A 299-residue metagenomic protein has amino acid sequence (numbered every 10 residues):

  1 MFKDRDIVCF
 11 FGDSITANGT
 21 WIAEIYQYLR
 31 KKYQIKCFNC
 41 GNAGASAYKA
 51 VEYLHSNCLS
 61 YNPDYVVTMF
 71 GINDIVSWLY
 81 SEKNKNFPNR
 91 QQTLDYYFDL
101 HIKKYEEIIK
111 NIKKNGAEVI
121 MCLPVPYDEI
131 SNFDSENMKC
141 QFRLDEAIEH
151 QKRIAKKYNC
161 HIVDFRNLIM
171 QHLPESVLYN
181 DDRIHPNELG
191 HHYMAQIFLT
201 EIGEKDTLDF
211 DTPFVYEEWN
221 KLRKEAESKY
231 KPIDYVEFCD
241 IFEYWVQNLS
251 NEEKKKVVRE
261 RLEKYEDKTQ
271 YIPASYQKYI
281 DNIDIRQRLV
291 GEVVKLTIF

Functional and structural regions predicted by a protein language model:
M1-V66, M194, R288: Serine-esterase "nucleophile elbow" of acetyl-processing enzymes
F2, W21-A23, K49-D99, F238-N248 (+1 more regions): Oxyanion-hole/transition-state-stabilizing segment in secreted/luminal serine hydrolases and related acyltransferases
D4, K157, D181-F299: Conserved catalytic region of serine esterases and O-acyltransferases that act on ester linkages in lipids
F11-G12, N115, C122, E217 (+1 more regions): Short hydrophobic segments within beta-strands
Y33, N115, K157-Y158: Helix C-cap/helix->beta junction micro-motif
A43, N89-L100, S135-F142: The substrate-binding groove and active-site-proximal loops of carbohydrate-active enzymes, especially glycoside
M69, I108-L144: Active-site segments of SGNH/GDSL-like serine hydrolases that catalyze O-acetyl group transfer/hydrolysis on lipids
E129-F165, E188: Substrate-gating cap/lid alpha-helix
